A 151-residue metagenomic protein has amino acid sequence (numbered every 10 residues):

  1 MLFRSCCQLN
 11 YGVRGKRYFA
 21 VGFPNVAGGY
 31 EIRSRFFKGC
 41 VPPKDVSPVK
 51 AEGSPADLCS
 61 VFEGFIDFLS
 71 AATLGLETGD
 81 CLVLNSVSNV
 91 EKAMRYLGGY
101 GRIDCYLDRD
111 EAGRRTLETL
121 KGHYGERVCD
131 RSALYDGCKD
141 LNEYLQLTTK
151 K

Functional and structural regions predicted by a protein language model:
S5-C6: Membrane-interface helix/loop boundary segments of multi-pass membrane proteins
L9-G98: Phosphate-handling DNA/RNA-contact segment within nucleic-acid enzymes
D57, T73-K151: TOPRIM fold recognition
